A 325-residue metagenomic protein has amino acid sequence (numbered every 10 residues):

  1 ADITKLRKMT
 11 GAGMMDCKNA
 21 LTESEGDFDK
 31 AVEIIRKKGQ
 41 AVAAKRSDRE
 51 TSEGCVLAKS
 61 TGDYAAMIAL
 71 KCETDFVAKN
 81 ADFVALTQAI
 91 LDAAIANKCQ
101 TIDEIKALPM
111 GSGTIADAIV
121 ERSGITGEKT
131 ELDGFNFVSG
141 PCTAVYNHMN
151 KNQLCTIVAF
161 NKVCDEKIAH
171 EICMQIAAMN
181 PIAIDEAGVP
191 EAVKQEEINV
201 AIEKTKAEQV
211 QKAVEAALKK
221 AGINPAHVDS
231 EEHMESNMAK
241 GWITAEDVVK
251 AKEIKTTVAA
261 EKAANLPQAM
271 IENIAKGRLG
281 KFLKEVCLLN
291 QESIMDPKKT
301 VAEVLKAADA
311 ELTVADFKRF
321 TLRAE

Functional and structural regions predicted by a protein language model:
A1-E325: N-terminal assembly/interaction segments in proteins that build large macromolecular machines
